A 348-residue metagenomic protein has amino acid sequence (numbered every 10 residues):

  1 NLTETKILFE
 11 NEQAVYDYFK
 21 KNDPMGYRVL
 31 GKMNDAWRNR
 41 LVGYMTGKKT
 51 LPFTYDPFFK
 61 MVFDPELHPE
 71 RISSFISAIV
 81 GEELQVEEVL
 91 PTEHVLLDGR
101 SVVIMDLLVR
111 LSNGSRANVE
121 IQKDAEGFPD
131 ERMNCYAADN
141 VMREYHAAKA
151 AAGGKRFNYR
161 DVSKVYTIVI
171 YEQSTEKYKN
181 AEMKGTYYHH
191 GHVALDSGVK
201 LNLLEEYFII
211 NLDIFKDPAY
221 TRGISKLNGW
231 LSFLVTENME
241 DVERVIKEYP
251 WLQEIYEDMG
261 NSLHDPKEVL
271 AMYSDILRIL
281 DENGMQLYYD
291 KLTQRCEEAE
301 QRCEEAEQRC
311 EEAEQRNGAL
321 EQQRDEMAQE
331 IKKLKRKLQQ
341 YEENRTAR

Functional and structural regions predicted by a protein language model:
N1-E206: Accessory alpha/beta interaction modules
N1-K49, A117-Q122, S232-R348: Short, charged alpha-helical interaction segments and adjacent helix-coil junctions
Y55-F63, G153, L212-A219, D241-V245: Short hinge/gating elements
D56, E70-S73, E131, V162-V165 (+4 more regions): Non-catalytic, well-ordered alpha-helical scaffold segments
G81-Q85, T175-Y178, K216-P218, N238-D241 (+1 more regions): Short helix-capping/linker segments at secondary-structure and domain boundaries
V95-S101, Y220-T221, E254-I255: Short, solvent-exposed polar/charged micro-motifs at secondary-structure junctions
R156-Y159, Y166, F215, Y220 (+2 more regions): Selected N-terminal structured segments and early membrane-anchoring regions
D196-N228, V235: Extended serine/threonine-enriched, polar tracts that run as long, contiguous segments within proteins
